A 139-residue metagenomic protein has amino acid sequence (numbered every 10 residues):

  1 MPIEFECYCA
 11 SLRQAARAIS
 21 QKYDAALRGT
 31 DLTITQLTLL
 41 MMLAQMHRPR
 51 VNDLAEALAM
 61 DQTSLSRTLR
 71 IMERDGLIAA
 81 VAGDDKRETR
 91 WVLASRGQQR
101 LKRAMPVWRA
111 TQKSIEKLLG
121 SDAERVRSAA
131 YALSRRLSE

Functional and structural regions predicted by a protein language model:
M1-T30, R90-L93, Q99, K117 (+1 more regions): N-terminal leader segment of winged-helix/HTH proteins
R13, M41-Q45, M105: Short, locally clustered residues in the helix-turn-helix/winged-helix DNA-binding domain
A16, T33-L39, G97, Q112: The N-cap/first-turn positions of alpha helices within or immediately adjacent to helix-turn-helix DNA-binding domains
S20, R70-S128: Charged, amphipathic alpha-helical coiled-coil/dimerization segments
M46-R50: Short capping segments at the starts of secondary-structure elements
V51-N52, T63, R70, T89: Residues within helix-turn-helix
